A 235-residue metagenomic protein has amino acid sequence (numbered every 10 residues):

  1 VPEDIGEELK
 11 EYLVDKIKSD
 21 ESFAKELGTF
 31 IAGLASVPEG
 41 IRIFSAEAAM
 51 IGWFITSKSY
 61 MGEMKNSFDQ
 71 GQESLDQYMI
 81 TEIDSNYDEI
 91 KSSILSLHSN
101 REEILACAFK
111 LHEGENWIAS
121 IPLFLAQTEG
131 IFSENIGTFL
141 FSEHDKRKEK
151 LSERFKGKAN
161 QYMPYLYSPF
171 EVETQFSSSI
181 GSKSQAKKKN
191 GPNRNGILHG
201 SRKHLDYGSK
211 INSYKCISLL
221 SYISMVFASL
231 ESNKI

Functional and structural regions predicted by a protein language model:
V1-K91: Internal, Lys/Arg-enriched amphipathic helical interaction segments that engage polyanionic partners
P2-D15, L105-A106, K156-Y167, S184: N-terminal start-of-domain structural block
I43, L125, N190-G191: Residue-level recognition of hydrophobic positions within alpha-helical transmembrane segments
Q72, D76-I80, H98, W117-I121 (+1 more regions): Amphipathic, non-membrane alpha-helical segments in soluble helical-bundle scaffolds
N86-S92, R101-A108, N193-G200: Glycine-rich, often proline-containing surface loops adjacent to acidic residues and nearby aromatics that form
S93-L97, S152-P192: Short, mixed-charge amphipathic alpha-helical segments
L95-G157: Amphipathic alpha-helical interface elements
Q175-I235: Charge-enriched, short contiguous segments at helix-coil
